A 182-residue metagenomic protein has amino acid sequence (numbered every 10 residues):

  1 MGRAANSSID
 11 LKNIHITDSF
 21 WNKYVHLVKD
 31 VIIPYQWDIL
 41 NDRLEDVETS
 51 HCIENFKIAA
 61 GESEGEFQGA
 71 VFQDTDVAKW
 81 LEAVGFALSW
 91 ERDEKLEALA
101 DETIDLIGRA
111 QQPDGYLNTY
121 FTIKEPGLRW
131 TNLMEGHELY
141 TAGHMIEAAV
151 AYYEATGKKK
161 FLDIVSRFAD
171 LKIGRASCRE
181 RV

Functional and structural regions predicted by a protein language model:
M1-R181: Glycan-recognition and catalytic cores of secretory/periplasmic carbohydrate-active enzymes
